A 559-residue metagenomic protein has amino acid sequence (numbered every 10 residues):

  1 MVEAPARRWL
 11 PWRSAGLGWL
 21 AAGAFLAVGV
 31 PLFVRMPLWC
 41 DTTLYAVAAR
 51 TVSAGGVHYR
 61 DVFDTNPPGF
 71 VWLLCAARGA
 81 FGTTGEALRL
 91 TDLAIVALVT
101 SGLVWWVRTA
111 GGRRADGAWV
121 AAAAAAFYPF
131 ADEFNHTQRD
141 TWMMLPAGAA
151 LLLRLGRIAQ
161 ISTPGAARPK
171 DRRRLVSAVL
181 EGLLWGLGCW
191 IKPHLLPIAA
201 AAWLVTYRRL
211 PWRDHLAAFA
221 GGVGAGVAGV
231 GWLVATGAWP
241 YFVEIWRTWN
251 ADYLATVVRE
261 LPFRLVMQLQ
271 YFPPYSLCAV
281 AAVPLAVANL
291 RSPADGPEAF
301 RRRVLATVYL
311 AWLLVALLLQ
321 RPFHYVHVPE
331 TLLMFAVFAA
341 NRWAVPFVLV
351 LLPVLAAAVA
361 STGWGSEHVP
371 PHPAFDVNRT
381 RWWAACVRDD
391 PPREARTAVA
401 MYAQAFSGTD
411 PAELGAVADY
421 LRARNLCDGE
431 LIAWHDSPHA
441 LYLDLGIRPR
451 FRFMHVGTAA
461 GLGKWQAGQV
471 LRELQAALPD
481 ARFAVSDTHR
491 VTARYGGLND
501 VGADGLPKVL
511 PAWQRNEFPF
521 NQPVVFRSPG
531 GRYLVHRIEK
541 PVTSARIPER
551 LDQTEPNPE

Functional and structural regions predicted by a protein language model:
E3-R8, R172, P197-G224, L285-D295 (+2 more regions): Perimembrane helix-loop-helix junctions
G29, R174-P193, A199-L204, G224 (+1 more regions): Membrane-interface alpha helices of multi-pass inner-membrane proteins
N66, P193-L195, T236, A356-D552: Extracytoplasmic
L90-G112, A149: Transmembrane-helix motifs of polytopic, lipid-linked glycan transferases
S101, F272-R302, A306-L310, M334-F338: Hydrophobic, aromatic-rich transmembrane alpha-helices and their immediate juxtamembrane boundary segments
G102, W142-I161, S177-L180, L184-W185 (+1 more regions): Specific aromatic-rich, kink-prone transmembrane helix
F134-M143, F323: Short acidic/glycine- and proline-prone juxtamembrane loop motifs at membrane-interface regions of multi-pass membrane
P197-I198, L313, L318-V348: Hydrophobic/aromatic-rich transmembrane helices and adjacent perimembrane loops
